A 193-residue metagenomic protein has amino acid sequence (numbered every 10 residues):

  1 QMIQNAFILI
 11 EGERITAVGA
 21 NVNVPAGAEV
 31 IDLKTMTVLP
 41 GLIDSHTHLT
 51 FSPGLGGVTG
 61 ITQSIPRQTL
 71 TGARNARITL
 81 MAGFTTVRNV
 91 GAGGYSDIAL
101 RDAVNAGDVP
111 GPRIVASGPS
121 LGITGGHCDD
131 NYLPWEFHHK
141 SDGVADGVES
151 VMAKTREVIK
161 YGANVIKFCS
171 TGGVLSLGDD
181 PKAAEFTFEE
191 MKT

Functional and structural regions predicted by a protein language model:
M2-L39: Histidine-rich, glycine-flanked metal-binding segment
I8, E13, T35, I43-H46 (+4 more regions): Divalent metal-coordination and catalytic microenvironments
M36-D108, T124-H127, N131, E189 (+1 more regions): Metal-associated gating/positioning segment near the N- to mid-region
I61, F137-A145, L177-T187: Glycine-rich tight-turn/loop motif centered on a GG-T
Q68-A76, D146-V158: Short, acidic/polar
G91-S96, D142-A153: Active-site glycine- and acidic-residue-rich loops that bind and position anionic ligands or nucleotide-like cofactors
A99, S150-T193: Histidine/acidic residue-rich metal-binding segments in metalloenzymes
R113, G122-Y132, R156: Surface-exposed loop and adjacent secondary-structure segments within mature catalytic domains
